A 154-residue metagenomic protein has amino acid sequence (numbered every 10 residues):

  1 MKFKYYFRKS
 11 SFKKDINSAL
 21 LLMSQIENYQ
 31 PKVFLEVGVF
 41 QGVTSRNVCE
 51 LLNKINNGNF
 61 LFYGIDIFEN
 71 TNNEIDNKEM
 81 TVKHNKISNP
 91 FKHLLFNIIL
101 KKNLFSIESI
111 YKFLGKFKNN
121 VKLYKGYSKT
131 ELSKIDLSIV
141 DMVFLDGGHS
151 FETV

Functional and structural regions predicted by a protein language model:
F3-K9, A19-V154: S-adenosylmethionine/decaboxylated-SAM
S11-D15: Phosphate/oxyanion-binding active-site loops and adjacent basic polyanion-contact surfaces
